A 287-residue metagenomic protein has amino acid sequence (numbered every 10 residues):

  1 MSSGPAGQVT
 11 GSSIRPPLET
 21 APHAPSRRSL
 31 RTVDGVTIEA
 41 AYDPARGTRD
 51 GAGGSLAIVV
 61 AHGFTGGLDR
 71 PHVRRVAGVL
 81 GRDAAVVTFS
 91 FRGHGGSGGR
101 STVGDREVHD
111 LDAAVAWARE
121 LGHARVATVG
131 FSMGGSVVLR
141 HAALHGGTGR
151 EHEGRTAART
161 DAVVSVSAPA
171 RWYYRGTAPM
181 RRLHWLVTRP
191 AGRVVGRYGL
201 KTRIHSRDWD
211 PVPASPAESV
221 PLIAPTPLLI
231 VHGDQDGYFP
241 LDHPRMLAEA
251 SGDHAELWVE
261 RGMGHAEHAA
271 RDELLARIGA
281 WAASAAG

Functional and structural regions predicted by a protein language model:
S3-G51: N-terminal cap/lid segment of alpha/beta-hydrolase-fold proteins
G11-R27, I38, T102, T156-M246 (+2 more regions): The alpha/beta-hydrolase serine catalytic core
G54-G63: Short beta-strand element of the alpha/beta-hydrolase
F64-A77: The serine-hydrolase catalytic nucleophile loop
R70, R92-D105: Glycine-rich "HGGG/HGxG" loop immediately N-terminal to the catalytic nucleophile of the alpha/beta-hydrolase
A77-G98: Conserved alpha/beta-hydrolase
T102-L121: Alpha/beta-hydrolase active-site loop
W117-R181: Primarily recognizes the serine-hydrolase "nucleophile elbow" in alpha/beta-hydrolase and SGNH/GDSL folds
